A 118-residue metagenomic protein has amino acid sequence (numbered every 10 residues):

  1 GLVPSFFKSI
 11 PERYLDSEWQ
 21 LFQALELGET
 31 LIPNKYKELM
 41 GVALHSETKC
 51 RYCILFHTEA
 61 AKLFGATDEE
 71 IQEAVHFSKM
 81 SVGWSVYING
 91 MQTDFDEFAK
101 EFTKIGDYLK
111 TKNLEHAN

Functional and structural regions predicted by a protein language model:
G1-Y36, N89-N118: Acidic, glycine/proline-rich low-complexity segments that act as flexible tails and inter-domain linkers
L15-D16, L55-I71: Iron-sulfur (Fe-S) cluster-binding segments and ferredoxin-like electron-carrier domains, especially [2Fe-2S]
L21, A74-F77: Short acidic/histidine-centered micro-motifs embedded in hydrophobic/aromatic stretches that mark compact functional
F22-Q23, G41, T58-K62: Amphipathic alpha-helical segments within well-ordered protein domains
N34-M40, E70-A74: Alpha-helical scaffolds flanking conserved acidic
M40, L44-F56: Short, thiol/selenol-centered motifs that function as redox-active sites or metal-ligating centers
Y52-L55, E59, G83-Y87: Charged/polar positions within long, soluble alpha-helices
H76-D94: Short Fe-S-cluster ligation motifs
